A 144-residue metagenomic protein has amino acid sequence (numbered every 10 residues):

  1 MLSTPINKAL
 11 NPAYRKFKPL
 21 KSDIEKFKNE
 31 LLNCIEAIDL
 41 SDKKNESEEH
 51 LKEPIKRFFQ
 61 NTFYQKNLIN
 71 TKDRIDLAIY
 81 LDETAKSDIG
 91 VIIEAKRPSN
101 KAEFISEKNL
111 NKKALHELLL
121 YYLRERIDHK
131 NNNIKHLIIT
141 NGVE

Functional and structural regions predicted by a protein language model:
M1-H136: A short, conserved, highly charged catalytic patch centered on acidic carboxylates
I138-T140: Structural recognition of the conserved hydrophobic beta-strand(s) that form the central parallel beta-sheet of P-loop
V143-E144: Domain-level recognition of nuclease-like catalytic cores that cleave nucleotide substrates
